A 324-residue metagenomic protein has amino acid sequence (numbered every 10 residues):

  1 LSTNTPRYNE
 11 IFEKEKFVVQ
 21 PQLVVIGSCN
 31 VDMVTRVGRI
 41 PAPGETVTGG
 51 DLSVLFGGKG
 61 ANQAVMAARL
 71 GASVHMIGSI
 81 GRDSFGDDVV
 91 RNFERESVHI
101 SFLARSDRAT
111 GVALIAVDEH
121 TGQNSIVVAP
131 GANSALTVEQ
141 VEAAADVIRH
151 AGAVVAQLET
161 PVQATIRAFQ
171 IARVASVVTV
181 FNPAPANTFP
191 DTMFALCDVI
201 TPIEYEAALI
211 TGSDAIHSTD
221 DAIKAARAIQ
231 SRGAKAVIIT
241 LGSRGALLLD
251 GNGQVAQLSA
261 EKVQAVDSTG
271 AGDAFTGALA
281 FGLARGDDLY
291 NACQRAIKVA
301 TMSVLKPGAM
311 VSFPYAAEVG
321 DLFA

Functional and structural regions predicted by a protein language model:
T3-S79, S84-V90, E94-R95, Q264-V266: Glycine-rich phosphate/adenosyl-contacting loop at the front of the ribokinase-like
Y8-L23, N187-T192, T219-A324: Conserved phosphate-binding/catalytic region of the ribokinase-like
I26, V117, A129, L247-G251: Short beta-strand-to-turn element immediately C-terminal to the catalytic PLP-Schiff-base lysine in fold type I
P43-V47, V54, R69-G152, G320-A324: Conserved N-terminal subdomain of the carbohydrate kinase-like
A67, I203, G272: Short, conserved phosphate/pyrophosphate- and ester-handling motifs at nucleotide-, phospho-/glycolipid
A153-K224, R244-A246: Conserved beta-alpha-beta core of the PfkB/ribokinase-like small-molecule kinase fold
